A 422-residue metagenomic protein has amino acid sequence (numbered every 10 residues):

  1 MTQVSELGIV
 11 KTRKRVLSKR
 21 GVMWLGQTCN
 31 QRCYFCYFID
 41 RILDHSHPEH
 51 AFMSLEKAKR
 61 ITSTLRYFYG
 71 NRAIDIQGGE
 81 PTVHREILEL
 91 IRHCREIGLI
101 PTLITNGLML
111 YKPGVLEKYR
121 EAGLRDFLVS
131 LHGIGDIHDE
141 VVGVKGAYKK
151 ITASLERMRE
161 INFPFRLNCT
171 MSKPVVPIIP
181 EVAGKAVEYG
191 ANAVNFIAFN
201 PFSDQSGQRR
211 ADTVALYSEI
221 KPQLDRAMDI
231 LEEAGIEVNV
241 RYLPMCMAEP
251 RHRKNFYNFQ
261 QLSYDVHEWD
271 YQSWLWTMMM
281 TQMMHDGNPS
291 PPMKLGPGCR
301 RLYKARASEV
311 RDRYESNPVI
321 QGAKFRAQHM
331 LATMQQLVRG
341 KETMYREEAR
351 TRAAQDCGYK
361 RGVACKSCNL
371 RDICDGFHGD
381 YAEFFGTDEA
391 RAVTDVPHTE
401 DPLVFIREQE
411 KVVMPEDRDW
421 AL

Functional and structural regions predicted by a protein language model:
T2-E121: Conserved alpha-helical substructure of the radical SAM core
T2-T12, L17, W276-L422: Flexible mid-to-C-terminal extensions adjoining Fe-S/redox cofactors in radical SAM and related proteins
K19-G21, I74-I76, P101-L103, F127-V129 (+3 more regions): Hydrophobic faces of well-ordered beta-strands that scaffold small-molecule active sites in alpha/beta enzyme cores
I42-L43, P81-V83, G107-Y111, F127-K145 (+3 more regions): Conserved radical SAM core fold
A58, I87, K112, I151 (+3 more regions): Aromatic/hydrophobic pocket-lining residues that form the small-molecule binding cavity in soluble enzyme cores
G143-E160: Glycine-rich S-adenosyl-L-methionine
E156, E160, P164, N168-R339: Radical SAM enzyme [4Fe-4S]-AdoMet core and its adjacent flexible, acidic and glycine-rich loops/tails across
